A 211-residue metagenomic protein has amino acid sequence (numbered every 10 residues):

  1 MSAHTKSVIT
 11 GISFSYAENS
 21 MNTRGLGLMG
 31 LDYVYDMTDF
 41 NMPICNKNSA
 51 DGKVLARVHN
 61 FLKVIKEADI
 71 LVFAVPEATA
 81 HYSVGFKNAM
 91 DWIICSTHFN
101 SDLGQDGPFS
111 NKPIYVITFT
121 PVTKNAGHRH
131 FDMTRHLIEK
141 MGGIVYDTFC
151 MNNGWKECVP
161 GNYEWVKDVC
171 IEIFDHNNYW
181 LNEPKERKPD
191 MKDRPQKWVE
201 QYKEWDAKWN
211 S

Functional and structural regions predicted by a protein language model:
M1-L103, E164-S211: N-terminal beta1-alpha1-beta2 submodule of the flavodoxin-like/Rossmannoid cofactor-binding fold
A17, V122, K156: Surface-exposed, flexible loop/turn segments at secondary-structure boundaries
Y33-I44, Q105-F109, E139-G161: Mobile beta-alpha loop/short-helix "lid" or hinge segments that flank ligand
P108-M151: Short, glycine-/small-residue-rich phosphate/pyrophosphate-handling segment
